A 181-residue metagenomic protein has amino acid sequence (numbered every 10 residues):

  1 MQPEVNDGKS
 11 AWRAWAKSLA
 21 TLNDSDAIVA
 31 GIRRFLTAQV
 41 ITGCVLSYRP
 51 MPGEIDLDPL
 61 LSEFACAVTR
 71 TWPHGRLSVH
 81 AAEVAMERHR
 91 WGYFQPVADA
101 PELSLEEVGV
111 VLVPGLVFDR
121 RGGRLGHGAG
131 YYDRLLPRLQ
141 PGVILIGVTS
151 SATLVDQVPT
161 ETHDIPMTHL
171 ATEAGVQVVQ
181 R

Functional and structural regions predicted by a protein language model:
M1-A14, S18-L19, E63, E106-V111 (+2 more regions): Surface-exposed, charge/polar-rich loops and edge strands
M1-E107: N-terminal active-site beta-alpha-beta segment that forms phosphate/nucleotide-binding and substrate-recognition loops
V40-T42, E83-M86, V117-D119, Q140-I144: N-terminal start-of-chain detector that recognizes signal peptides and the immediate post-cleavage beginning
Y48, P114, E173: Conserved residues at the C-terminal ends of beta-strands
P50-G53, L116-R120: Short glycine-rich anion-binding loops that position phosphate/pyrophosphate groups of nucleotides and phosphorylated
W91-Q95, P114-V117, Q157-P159: A general structural signal for short secondary-structure boundary/capping elements
P101, R124-L125: Short capping loops/turns at secondary-structure boundaries
